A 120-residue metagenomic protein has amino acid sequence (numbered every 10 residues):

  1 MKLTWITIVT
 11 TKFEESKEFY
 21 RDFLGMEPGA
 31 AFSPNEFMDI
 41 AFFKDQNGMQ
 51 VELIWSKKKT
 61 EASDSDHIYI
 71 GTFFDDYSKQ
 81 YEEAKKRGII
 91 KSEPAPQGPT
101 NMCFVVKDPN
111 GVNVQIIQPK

Functional and structural regions predicted by a protein language model:
M1-K17, I68-T72, K120: N-terminal beta-strand motif that seeds the catalytic metal site of vicinal oxygen chelate
M1-K2, A62-H67, Q97-G98: Short glycine-enriched loop/turn motifs at secondary-structure junctions
T7-G48: Core segments of cupin and vicinal oxygen chelate
F19, S78-E83: Short amphipathic alpha-helices within nucleic acid-binding modules
A31, F42, Y81-K120: Vicinal oxygen chelate
I40, Q50, G71, C103-V105: Short hydrophobic/aromatic beta-strand element in the GNAT-like acyltransferase core that lines or flanks the acyl-donor
Q46-Q50, K58-T60, Y77-S78: Short, charged/polar surface micro-motifs in flexible loops or helix N-caps
G48-V51, A62, G111-V114: Short, charged/polar, Gly/Pro-enriched secondary-structure boundary elements
